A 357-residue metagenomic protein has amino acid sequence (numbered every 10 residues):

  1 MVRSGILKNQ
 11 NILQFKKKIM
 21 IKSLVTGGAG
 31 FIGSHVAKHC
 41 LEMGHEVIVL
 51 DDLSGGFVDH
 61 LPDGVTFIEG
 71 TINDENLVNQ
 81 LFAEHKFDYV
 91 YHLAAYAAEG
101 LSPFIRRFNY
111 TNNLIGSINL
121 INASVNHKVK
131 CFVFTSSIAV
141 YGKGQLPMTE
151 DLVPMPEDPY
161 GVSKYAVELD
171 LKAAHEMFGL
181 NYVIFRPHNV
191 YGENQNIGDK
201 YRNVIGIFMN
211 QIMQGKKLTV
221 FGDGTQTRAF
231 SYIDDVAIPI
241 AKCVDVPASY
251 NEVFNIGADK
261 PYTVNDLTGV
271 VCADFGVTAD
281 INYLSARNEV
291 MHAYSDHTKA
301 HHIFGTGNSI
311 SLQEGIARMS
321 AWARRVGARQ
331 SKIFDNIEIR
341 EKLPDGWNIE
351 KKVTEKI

Functional and structural regions predicted by a protein language model:
N9-H188, I310, W322, V326-R329 (+3 more regions): N-terminal Rossmann-like NAD(P)+-binding domain of SDR-like oxidoreductases, especially those catalyzing
F31, F134, Y141, Y191 (+3 more regions): Conserved hydrophobic/aromatic "anchor" residues that stabilize well-ordered secondary structure elements
Y110, E157-Y165, D199-G206, F230 (+1 more regions): Short-chain dehydrogenase/reductase
K143-G144, E193-N196, K299: Short beta-loop-alpha junction of Rossmann-like oxidoreductase domains
A166, D170, A174, V204 (+3 more regions): Hydrophobic alpha-helix immediately C-terminal to the catalytic Tyr-X-X-X-Lys motif of short-chain
M213-I357: C-terminal substrate-binding subdomain of Rossmann-fold SDR/epimerase-dehydratase oxidoreductases
